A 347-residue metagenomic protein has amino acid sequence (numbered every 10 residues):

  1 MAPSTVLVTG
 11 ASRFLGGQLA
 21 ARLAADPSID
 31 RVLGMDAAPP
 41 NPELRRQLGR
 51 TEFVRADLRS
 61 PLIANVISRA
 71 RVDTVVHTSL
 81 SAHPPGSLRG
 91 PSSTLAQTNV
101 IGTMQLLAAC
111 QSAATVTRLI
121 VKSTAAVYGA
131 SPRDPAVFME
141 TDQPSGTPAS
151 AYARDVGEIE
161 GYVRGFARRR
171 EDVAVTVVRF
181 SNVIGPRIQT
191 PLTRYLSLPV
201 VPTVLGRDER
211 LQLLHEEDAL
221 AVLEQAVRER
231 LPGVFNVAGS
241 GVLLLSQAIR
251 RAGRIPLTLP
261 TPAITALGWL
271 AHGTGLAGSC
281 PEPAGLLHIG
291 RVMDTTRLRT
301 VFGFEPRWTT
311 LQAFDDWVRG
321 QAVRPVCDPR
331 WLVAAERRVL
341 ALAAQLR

Functional and structural regions predicted by a protein language model:
T5-A25: N-terminal Rossmann NAD(P)H-binding glycine-rich loop of SDR-like oxidoreductase domains
T9, M35, V75-S81, L119-A125 (+1 more regions): SDR active-site strand-loop-helix element
R55-I101, A130: NAD(P)H-binding glycine-rich loop region in Rossmannoid oxidoreductase-like domains and their noncatalytic homologs
I101-A151: Conserved Rossmann-fold NAD(P)-dependent oxidoreductase catalytic core, especially the SDR/UDP-sugar
R133-D134, F166-E216: NAD(P)-dependent short-chain dehydrogenase/reductase
P148-T176: Active-site Tyr-X1-5-Lys
G157, R170-V173, V183-R194, Q225-F235 (+1 more regions): Glycine/proline-rich active-site loop of Rossmann-fold NAD(P)-dependent oxidoreductases
L220-P281, T295, D315, R324 (+2 more regions): Mid/C-terminal beta-alpha module of Rossmann-like enzyme folds, strongest in SDR-family dehydrogenases/epimerases
